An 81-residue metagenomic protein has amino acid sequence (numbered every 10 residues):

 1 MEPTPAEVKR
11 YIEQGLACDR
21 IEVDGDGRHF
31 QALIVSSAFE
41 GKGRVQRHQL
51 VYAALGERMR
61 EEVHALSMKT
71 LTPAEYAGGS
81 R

Functional and structural regions predicted by a protein language model:
M1-R28: N-terminal first-folded block
D24, L33-V35, K69-L71: Solvent-exposed beta-strand sheet faces enriched in polar/charged residues
H29, H48, H64: Histidine-centered active-site/metal-ligand motif
H29-Q31, Y76: Short, active-site-adjacent cap segments at secondary-structure transitions
L33-Q46: A short interface-forming secondary-structure element
Y52-R81: C-terminal structural segments of small proteins and small subunits
